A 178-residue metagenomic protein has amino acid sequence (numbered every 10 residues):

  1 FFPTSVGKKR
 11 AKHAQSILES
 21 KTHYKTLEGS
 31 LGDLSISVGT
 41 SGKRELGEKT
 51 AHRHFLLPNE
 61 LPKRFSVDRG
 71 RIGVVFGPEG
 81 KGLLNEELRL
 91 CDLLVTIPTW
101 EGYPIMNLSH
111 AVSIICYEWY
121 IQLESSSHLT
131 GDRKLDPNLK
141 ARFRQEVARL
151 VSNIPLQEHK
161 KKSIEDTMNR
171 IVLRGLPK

Functional and structural regions predicted by a protein language model:
F1-K178: Post-transcriptional modification and biogenesis factors for structured RNAs of the translation apparatus
